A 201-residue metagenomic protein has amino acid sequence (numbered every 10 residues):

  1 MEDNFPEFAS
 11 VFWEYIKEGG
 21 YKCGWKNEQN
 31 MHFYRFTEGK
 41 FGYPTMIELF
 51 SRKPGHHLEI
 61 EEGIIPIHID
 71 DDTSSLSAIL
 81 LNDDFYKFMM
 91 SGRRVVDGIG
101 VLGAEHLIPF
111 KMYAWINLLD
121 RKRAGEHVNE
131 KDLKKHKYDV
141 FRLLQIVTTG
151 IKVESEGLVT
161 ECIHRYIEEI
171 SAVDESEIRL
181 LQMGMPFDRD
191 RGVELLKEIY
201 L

Functional and structural regions predicted by a protein language model:
M1-L201: Compositionally biased terminal segments of proteins
